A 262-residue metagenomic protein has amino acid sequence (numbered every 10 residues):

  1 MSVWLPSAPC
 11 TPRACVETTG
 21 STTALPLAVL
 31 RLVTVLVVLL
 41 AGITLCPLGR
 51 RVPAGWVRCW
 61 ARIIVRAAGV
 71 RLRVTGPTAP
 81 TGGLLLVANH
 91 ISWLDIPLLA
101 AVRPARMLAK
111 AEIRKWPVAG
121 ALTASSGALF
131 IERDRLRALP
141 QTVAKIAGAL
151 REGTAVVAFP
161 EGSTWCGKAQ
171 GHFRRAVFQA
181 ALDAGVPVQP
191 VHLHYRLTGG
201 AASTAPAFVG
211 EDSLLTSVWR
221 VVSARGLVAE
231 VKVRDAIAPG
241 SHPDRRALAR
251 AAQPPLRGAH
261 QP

Functional and structural regions predicted by a protein language model:
M1-T18, R71-G76, I96, H172-A181 (+2 more regions): Soluble, non-transmembrane catalytic domains of enzymes that act on hydrophobic metabolites at membranes
R13-R73, A121-S126: A transmembrane-helix-recognition feature enriched in membrane-embedded lipid enzymes and envelope glyco-/phospholipid
G82-A88, A128, T154-P160: Generic beta-sheet signal
G82-I91, D95-V102: Glycine-rich active-site/cofactor-binding loop and its immediate structural neighborhood
P97-A147, T154: Membrane-embedded segments
K110, I131, F159, V191-L193: Generic beta-sheet signal
V118-G120, K168-P243: A cross-family acyltransferase "interaction/gating" segment
A149-F178: Catalytic-site beta-strand/loop segments enriched in glycine and acidic/polar residues
